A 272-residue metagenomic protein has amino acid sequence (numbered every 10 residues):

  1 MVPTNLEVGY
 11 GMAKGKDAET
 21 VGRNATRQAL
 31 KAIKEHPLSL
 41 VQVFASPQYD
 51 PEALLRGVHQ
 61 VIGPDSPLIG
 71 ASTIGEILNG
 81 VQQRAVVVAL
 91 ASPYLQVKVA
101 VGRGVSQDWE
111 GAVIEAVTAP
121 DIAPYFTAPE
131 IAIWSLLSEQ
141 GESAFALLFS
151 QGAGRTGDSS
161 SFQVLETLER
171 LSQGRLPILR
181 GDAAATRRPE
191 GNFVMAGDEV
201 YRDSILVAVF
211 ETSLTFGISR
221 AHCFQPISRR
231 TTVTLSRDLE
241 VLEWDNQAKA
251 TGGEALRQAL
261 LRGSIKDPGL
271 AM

Functional and structural regions predicted by a protein language model:
V2-L40, A45-V61, D65-M272: Small-residue-enriched flexible segments
